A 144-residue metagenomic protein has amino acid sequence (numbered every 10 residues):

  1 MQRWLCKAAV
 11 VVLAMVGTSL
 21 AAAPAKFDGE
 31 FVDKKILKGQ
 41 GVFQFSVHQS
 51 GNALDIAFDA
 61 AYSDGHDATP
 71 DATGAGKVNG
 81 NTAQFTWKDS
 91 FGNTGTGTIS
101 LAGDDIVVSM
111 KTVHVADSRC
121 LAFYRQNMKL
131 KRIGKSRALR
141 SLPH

Functional and structural regions predicted by a protein language model:
M1, A22-A23: Absolute protein N-terminus
M1-A9: Bacterial N-terminal signal peptides that target proteins for export
Q2, G17-T18, I106, L130: Residue-level signal for functionally critical sites in structured catalytic/ligand-binding pockets
V12-A21: Hydrophobic h-region of N-terminal signal peptides that target proteins for export in Gram-negative bacteria
A23-D105, A116-H144: Central antiparallel beta-sheet cores of small beta-barrel/beta-sandwich binding domains
M110-T112: Internal, hydrophobic beta-strand segments that form the core of beta-sheet-rich folds
